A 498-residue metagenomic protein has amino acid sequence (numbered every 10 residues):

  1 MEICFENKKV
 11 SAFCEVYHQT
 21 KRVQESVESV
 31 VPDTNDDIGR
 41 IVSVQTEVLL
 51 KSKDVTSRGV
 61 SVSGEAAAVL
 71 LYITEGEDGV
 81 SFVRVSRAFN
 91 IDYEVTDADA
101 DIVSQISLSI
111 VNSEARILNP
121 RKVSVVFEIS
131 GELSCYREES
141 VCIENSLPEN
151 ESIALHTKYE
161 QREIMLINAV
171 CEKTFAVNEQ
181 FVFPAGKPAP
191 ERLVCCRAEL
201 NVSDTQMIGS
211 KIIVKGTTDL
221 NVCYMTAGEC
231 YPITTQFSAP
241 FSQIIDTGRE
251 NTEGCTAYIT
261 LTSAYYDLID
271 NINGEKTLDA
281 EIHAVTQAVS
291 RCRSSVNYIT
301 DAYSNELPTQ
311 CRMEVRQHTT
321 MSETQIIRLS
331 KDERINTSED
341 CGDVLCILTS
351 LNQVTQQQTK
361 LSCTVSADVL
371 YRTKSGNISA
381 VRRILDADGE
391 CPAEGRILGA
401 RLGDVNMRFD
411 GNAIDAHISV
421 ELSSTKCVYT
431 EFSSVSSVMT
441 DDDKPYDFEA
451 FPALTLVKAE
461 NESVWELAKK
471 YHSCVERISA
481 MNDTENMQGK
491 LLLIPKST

Functional and structural regions predicted by a protein language model:
M1-F448: Interfacial loop/beta elements and low-complexity acidic/Ser/Thr-rich segments of macromolecular assembly/processing
D442-T498: Primarily a LysM-type cell-wall glycan-binding module
